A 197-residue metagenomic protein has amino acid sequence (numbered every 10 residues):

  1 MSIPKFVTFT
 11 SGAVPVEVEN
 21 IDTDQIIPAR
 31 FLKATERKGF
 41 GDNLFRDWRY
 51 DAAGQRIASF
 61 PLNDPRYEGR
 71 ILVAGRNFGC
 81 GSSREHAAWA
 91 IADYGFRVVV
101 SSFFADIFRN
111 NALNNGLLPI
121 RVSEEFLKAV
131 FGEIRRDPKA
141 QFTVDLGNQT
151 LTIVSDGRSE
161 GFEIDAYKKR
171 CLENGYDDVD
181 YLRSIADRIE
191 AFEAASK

Functional and structural regions predicted by a protein language model:
M1-K197: Cytosolic catalytic domains that perform sulfur/thiol-centered chemistry
